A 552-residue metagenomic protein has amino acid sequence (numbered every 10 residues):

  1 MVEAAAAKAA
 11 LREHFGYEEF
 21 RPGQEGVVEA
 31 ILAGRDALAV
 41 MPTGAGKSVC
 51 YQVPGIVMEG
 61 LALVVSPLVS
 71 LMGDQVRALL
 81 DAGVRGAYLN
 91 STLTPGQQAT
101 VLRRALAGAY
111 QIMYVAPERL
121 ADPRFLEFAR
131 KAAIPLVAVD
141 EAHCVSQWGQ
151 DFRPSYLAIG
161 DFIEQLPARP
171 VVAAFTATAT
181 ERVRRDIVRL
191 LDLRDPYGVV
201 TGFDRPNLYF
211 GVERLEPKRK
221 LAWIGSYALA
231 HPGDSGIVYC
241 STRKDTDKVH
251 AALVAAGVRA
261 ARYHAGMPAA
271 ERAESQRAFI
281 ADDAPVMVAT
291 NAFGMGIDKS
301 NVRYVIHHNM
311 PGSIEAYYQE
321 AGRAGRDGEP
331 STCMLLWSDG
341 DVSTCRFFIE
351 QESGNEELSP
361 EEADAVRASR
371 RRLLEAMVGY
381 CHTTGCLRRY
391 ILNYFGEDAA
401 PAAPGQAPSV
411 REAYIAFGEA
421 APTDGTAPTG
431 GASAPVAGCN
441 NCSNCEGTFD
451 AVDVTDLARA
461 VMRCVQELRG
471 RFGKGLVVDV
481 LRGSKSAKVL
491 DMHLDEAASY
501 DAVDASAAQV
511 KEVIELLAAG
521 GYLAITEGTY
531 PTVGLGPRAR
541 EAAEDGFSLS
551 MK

Functional and structural regions predicted by a protein language model:
M1-A7, N355-P360, R370-R371, P401-D424 (+1 more regions): Accessory DNA-binding and partner-docking regions appended to nucleic-acid-acting proteins, especially the terminal
A5-H14, E18-P22, G26-S48, G55-M58 (+6 more regions): Helicase motor core with emphasis on the C-terminal RecA-like subdomain
Q24-V27, M377, L457, V461-C464: Short alpha-helical "packing" element that flanks the helix-turn-helix/winged-helix DNA-binding module
C50, C240, C333, C386 (+1 more regions): Disulfide-bonded cysteines in secreted/extracellular proteins and peptides
R219, W223, A316, G328 (+6 more regions): Generic recognition of short, well-ordered alpha-helical interface segments
R370-A402: C-terminal accessory regions
